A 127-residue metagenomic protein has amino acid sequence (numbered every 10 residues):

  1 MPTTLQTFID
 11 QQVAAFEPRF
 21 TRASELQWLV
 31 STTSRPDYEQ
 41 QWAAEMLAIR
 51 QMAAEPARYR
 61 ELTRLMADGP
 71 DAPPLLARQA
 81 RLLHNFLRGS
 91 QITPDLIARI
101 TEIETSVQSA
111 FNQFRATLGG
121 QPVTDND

Functional and structural regions predicted by a protein language model:
M1-D127: N-terminal helix-rich structural modules
